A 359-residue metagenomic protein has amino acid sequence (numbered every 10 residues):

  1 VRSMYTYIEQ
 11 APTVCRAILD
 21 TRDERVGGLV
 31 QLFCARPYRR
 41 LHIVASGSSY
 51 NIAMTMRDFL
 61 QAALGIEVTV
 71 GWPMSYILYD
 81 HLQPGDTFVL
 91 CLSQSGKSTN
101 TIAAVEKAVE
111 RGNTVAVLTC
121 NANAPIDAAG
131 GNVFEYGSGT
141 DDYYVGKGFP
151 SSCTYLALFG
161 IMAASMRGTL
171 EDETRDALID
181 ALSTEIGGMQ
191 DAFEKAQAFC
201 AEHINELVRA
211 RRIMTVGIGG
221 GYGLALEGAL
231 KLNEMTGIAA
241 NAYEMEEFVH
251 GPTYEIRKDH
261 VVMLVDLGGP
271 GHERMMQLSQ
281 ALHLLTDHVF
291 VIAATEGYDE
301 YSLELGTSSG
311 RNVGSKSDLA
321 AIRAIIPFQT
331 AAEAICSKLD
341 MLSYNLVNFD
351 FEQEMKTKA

Functional and structural regions predicted by a protein language model:
R2-R39, N132-F134, T140-K147, S151 (+2 more regions): Active-site phosphate/pyrophosphate-binding segments
G27, C34-R175, I179-A181, I218 (+2 more regions): Glycine-rich phosphate-binding loops that contact phosphosugars or nucleotide phosphates
I52, M56, S151-L156, L224 (+3 more regions): Catalytic-loop motifs flanking and including active-site residues across diverse enzymes
E304, R311-A359: Peripheral docking tails and interdomain loops at the edges of cofactor- or intermediate-handling domains
